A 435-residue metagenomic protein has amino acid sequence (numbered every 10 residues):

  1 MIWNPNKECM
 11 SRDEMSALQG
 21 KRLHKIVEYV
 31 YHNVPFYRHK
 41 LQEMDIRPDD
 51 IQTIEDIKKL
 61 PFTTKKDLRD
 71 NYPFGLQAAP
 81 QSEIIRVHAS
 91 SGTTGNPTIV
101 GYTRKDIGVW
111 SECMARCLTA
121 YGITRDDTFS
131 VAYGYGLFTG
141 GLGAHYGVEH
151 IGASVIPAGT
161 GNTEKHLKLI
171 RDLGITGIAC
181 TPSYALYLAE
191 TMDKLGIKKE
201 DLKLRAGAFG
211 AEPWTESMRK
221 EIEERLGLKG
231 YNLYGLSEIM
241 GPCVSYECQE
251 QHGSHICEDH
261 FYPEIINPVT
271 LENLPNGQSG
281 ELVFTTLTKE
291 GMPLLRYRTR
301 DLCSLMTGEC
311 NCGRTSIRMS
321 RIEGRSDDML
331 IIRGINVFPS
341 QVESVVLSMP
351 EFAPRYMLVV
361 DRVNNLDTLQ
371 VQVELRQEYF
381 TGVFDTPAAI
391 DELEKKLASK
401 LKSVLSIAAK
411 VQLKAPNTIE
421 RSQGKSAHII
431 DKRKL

Functional and structural regions predicted by a protein language model:
M1-A89, T94-E112, T119-A120, R125 (+5 more regions): Nucleotide 5′-phosphate-binding alpha/beta core
M1-N6, D13, T63-Y231, I239 (+5 more regions): Active-site phosphate/ATP/adenylate-binding loop shared across adenylate-forming ligases
K7, H255, R321-R325: Short, flexible turn/loop "capping" segments at secondary-structure junctions
K21, Q52, L173, L202 (+2 more regions): Structured loop/turn residues at beta-strand edges in well-structured enzyme cores
G95, G196, T270-L271, G424: Detector for glycine-centered tight turns/loop "hinges" at secondary-structure junctions
A158, L233, I266, D361 (+1 more regions): Conserved beta-strand termini and adjacent loop/short-helix elements that scaffold enzyme active sites in alpha/beta
I178, T288-I407, G424: AMP-binding/adenylate-forming catalytic core of the ANL superfamily
R205, W214-E309: Conserved AMP-binding/adenylate-forming
